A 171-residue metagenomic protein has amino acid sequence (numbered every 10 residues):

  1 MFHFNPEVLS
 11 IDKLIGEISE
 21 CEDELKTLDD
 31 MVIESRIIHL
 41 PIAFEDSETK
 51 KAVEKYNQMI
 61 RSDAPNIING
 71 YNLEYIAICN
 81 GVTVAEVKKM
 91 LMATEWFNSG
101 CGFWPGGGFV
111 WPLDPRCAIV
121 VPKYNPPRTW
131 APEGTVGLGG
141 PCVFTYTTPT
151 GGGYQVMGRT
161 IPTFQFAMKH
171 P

Functional and structural regions predicted by a protein language model:
M1-P171: Glycine-rich active-site loops that engage anionic ligands at enzyme catalytic sites
